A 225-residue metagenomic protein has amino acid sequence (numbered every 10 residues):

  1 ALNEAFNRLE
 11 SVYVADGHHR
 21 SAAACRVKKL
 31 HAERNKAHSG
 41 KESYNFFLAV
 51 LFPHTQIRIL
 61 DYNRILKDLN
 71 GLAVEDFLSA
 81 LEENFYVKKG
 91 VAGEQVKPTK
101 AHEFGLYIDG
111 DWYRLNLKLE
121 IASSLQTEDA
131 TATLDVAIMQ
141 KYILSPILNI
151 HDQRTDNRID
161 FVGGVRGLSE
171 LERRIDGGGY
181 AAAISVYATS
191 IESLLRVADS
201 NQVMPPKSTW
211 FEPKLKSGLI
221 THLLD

Functional and structural regions predicted by a protein language model:
A1-D225: Surface-exposed, charge/polar-rich loops and edge strands
